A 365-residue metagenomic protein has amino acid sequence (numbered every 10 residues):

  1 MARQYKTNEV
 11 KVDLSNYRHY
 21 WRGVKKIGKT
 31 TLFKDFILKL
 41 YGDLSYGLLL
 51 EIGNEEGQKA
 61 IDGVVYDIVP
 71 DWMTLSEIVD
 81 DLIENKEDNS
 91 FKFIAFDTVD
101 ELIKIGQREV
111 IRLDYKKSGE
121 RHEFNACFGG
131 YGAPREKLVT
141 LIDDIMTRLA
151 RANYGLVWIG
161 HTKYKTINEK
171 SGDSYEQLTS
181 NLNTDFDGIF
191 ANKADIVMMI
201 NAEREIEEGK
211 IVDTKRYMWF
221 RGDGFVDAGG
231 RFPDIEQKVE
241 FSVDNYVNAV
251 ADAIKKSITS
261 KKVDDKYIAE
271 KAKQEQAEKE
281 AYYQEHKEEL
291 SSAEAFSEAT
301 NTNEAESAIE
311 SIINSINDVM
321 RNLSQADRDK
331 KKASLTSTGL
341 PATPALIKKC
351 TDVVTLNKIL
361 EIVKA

Functional and structural regions predicted by a protein language model:
A2-F96, D100-I105, E280-Y283, E288-E306: Conserved P-loop
A2-R3, N8-G23, I27-K29, A253-A365: Interfaces that engage single-stranded nucleic acids at replication/repair/recombination sites
T7, K26, L156-Q237: Phosphate-binding/switch region of NTP-binding enzymes
K39, D81-N85, L102-I105, R148 (+4 more regions): Conserved, well-folded catalytic cores of nucleic-acid-processing and energy-transducing macromolecular machines
V79-G130, I258-E275: Long, low-complexity, intrinsically disordered polar/charged segments
N89, A152, N192: Structured loop/turn residues at beta-strand edges in well-structured enzyme cores
E101-D185: P-loop NTPase motor core
N201-H286, L290: Eukaryote-biased recognition of electropositive, low-complexity segments and basic polyanion/acidic-motif-binding
